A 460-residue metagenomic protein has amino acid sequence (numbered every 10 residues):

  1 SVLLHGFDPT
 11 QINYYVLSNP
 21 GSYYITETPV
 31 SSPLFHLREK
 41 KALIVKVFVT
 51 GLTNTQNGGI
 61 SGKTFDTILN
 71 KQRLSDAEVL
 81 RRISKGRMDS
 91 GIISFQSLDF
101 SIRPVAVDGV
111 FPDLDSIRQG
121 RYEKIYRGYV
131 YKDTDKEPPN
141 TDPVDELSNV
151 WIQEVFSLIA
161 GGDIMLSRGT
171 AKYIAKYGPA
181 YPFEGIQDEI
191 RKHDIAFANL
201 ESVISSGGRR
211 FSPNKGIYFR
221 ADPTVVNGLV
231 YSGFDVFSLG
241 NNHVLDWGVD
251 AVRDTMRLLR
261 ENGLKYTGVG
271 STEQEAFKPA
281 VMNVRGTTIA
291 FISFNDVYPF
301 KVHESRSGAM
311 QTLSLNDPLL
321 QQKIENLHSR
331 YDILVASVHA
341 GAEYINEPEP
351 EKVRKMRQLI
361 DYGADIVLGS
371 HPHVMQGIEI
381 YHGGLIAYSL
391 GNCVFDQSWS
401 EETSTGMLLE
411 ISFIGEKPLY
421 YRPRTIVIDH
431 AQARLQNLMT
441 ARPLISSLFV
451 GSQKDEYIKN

Functional and structural regions predicted by a protein language model:
S1-N149: Exported/periplasmic ABC-transporter solute-binding proteins
D145-N460: Acidic, metal/ion-coordinating pockets
